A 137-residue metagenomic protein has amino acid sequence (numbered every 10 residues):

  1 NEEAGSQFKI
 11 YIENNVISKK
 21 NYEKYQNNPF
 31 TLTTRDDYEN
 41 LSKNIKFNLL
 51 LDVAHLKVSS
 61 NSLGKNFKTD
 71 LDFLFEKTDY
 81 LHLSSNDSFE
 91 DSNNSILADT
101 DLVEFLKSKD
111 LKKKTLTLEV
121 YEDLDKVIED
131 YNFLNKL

Functional and structural regions predicted by a protein language model:
N1-N48, V58: Active-site acidic/histidine proton-transfer and metal-coordination neighborhood in alpha/beta enzyme cores
E39, K43-V53, K57-L137: Histidine-acidic metal/acid-base catalytic patches
